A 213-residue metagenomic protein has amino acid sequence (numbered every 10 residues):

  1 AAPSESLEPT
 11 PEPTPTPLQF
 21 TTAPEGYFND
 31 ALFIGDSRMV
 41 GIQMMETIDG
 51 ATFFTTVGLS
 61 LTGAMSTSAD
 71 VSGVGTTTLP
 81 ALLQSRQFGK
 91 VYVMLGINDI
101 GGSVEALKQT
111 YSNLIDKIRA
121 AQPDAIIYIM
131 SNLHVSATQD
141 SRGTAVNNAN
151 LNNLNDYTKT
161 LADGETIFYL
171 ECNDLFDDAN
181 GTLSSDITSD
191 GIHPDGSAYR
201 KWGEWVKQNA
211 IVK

Functional and structural regions predicted by a protein language model:
A1-F28: N-terminal, intrinsically disordered, polar/charged segments of Gram-positive cell-envelope systems that serve as
T21-T110: Conserved SGNH/GDSL esterase-like catalytic core that processes O-acyl groups on lipids and polysaccharides
A81-L82, N113, K117-I118, W205 (+1 more regions): A generic secondary-structure signal
L83, I118-R119, K159-A162: N-terminal cationic-hydrophobic initiation segments that often serve targeting/anchoring roles
M94, M130-S131: Alpha/beta-hydrolase-fold catalytic nucleophile elbow
A106-L114, N148-L154: Charged helix-capping and loop-helix junction motifs
Q122-I126: A short helix->loop->beta-strand "cap" motif at the edges of active sites that frequently abuts
V135-K213: Catalytic His-Asp segment of secreted/periplasmic serine-dependent ester chemistry enzymes
